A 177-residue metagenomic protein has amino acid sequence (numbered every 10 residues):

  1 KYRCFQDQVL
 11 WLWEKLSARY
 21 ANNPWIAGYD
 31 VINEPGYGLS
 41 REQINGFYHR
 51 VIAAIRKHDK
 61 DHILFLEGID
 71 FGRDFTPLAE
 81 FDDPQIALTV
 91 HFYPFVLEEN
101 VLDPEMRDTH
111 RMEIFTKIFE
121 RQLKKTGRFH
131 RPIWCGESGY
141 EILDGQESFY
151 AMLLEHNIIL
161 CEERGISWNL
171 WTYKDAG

Functional and structural regions predicted by a protein language model:
K1-I63, G68-P77: Active-site mouth of glycoside hydrolases
L16, A27, A79-H110: Aromatic- and acid-rich polysaccharide-binding/catalytic face of secreted or lumenal carbohydrate-active enzymes
S17-P24, P77-A87, L123-H130, L160-E163: Acidic (Asp/Glu)-rich catalytic clusters
W25-D30, D61-F65, Q85-T89, P132-C135 (+1 more regions): Structural preference for beta-strand elements that scaffold enzyme active sites
I32-G36, I69-F71, Y93, G139-E141 (+1 more regions): Catalytic metal-binding/acid-base residues of hydrolase active sites
S40, I44, E98-E120: Substrate-binding surface in catalytic domains of secreted glycosidases
R73-T76, V96-N100, L143-D144: Short acidic/glycine-rich loop or secondary-structure boundary segments that cap or lie
H110-G177: Substrate-binding cleft of secreted/luminal carbohydrate-active enzymes
